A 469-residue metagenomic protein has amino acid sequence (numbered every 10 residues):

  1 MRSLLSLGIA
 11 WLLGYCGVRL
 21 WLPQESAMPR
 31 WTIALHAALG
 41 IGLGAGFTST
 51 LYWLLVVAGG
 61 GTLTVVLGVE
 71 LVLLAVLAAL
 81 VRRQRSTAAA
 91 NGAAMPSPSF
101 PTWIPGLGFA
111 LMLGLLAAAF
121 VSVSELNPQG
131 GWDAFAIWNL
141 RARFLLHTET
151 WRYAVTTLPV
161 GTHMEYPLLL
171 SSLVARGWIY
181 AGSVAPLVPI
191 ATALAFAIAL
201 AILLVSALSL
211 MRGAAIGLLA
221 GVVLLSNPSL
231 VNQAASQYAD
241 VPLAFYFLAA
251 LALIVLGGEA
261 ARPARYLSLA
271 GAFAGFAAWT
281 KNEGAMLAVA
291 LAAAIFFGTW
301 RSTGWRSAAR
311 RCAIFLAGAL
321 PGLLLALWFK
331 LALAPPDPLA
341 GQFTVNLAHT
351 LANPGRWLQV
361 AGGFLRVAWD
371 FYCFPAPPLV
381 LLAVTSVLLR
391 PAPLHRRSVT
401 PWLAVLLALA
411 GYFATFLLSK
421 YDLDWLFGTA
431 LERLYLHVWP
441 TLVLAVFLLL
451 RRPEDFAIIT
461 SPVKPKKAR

Functional and structural regions predicted by a protein language model:
M1-M95, W439, R451: Membrane-embedded, hydrophobic transmembrane alpha-helices
A10-V18, A199, L203, V222 (+3 more regions): Specific aromatic-rich, kink-prone transmembrane helix
W31-A37, V184, L204-S226: Transmembrane-helix signature of polytopic, membrane-embedded enzymes that assemble or transfer cell-envelope glycans
T62-F120, L388-L403, S461, K467-R469: Start-transfer (signal-anchor) and selected internal transmembrane alpha helices of multi-pass inner/ER membrane
L74-R83, V188-M211: Transmembrane-helix motifs of polytopic, lipid-linked glycan transferases
P98-T102, S209-I216, A260-R265, R301-A313 (+2 more regions): Membrane-interface helix-loop-helix junctions at transmembrane boundaries of multi-pass membrane enzymes, predominantly
N127, A290, F297-W300, S307-P391 (+1 more regions): Membrane-lumen/periplasm interface segments of specific transmembrane helices in polyprenyl phosphate-linked
A220-V223, Q233, L253-I254, Y266-N282 (+1 more regions): Membrane-interface alpha helices of multi-pass inner-membrane proteins
